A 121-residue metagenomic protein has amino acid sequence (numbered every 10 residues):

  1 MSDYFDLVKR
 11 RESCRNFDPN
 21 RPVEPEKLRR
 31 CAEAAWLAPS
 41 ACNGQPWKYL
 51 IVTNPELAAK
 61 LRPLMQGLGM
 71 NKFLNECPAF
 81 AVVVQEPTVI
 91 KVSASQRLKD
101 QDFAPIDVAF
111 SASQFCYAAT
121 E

Functional and structural regions predicted by a protein language model:
M1-F80: N-terminal amphipathic, basic helical "cap/leader" segment at the start of enzyme domains
R11, A35-W36, A81, Q96-E121: Small-aliphatic-rich amphipathic alpha-helix that forms the alpha element of a beta-alpha
P55, P87, E121: Short, flexible active-site-adjacent loop segments at beta-strand->alpha-helix junctions, enriched in small/polar
G67-V108: Helix-adjacent hinge/juxtasegments
